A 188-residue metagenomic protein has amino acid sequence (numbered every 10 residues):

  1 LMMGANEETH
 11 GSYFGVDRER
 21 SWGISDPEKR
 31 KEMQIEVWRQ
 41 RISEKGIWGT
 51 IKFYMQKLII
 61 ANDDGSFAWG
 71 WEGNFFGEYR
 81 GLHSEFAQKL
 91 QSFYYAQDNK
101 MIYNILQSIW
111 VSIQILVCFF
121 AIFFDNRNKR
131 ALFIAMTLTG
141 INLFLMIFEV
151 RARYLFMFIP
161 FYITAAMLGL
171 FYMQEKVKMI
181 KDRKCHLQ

Functional and structural regions predicted by a protein language model:
L1-E85: Membrane-proximal stem/loop segments at transmembrane-domain junctions that anchor or position
W48, K129-T137, I159: Alpha-helical transmembrane segments of integral membrane proteins
Q56, I60-I134: Membrane-interface anchor segments at the N-terminal boundary of transmembrane helices in multi-pass membrane enzymes
I109-W110, R151-F171: Hydrophobic/aromatic-rich transmembrane helices and adjacent perimembrane loops
A121, L138-A152: Transmembrane-helix signature of polytopic, lipid-linked glycan biosynthesis machinery
F123-A131, A166-Q188: Membrane-interface junctions at the ends of membrane-embedded or membrane-associated helices
I134-I141, F161-M167: Hydrophobic alpha-helical transmembrane segments of polytopic
